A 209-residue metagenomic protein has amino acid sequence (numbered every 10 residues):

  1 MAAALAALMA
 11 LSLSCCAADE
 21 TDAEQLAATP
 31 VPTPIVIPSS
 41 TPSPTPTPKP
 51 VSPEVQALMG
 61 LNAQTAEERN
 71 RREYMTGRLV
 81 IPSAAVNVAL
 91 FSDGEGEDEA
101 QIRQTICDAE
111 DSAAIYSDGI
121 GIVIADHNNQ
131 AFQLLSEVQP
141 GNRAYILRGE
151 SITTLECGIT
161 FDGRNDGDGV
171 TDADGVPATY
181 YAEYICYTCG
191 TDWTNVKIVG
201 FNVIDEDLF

Functional and structural regions predicted by a protein language model:
M1-L8: Sec-dependent N-terminal signal peptides
S12-C15: C-terminal motif of bacterial Sec signal peptides marking the signal peptidase cleavage site
A17-D19: Bacterial signal peptide processing site
D22, L26-A27, V31, I35-P38 (+1 more regions): Solvent-exposed, non-transmembrane regions of membrane-associated and secreted proteins
